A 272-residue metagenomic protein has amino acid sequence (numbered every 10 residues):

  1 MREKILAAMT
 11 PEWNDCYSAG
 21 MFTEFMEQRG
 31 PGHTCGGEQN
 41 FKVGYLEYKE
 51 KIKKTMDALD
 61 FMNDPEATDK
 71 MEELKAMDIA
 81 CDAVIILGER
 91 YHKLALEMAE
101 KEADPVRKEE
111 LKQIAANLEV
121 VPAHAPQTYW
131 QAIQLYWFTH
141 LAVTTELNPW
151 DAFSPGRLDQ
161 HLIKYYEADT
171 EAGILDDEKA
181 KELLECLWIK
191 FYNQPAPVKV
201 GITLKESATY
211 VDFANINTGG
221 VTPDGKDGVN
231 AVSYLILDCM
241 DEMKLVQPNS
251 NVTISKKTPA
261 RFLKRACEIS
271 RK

Functional and structural regions predicted by a protein language model:
M1-M77, V106-K272: Conserved catalytic cores of very large enzyme subunits
K75-I86: Extended non-globular scaffold/tether segments
I85, H92, L96-A99, K108 (+2 more regions): Heptad-repeat amphipathic alpha-helical coiled-coil interaction surface used for oligomerization/assembly
